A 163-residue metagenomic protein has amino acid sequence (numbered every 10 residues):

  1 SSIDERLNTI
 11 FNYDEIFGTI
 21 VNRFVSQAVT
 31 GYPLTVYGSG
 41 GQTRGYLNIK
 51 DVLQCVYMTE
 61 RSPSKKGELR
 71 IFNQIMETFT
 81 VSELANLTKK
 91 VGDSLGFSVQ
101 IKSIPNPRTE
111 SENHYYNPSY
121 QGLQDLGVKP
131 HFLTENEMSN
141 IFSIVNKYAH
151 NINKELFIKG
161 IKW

Functional and structural regions predicted by a protein language model:
S1-T19: Flexible, glycine-rich beta-alpha linker
D4-R6, S26-W163: C-terminal substrate-binding subdomain of Rossmann-fold SDR/epimerase-dehydratase oxidoreductases
G18-N22, L53: Conserved terminal C-lobe alpha helix of the protein kinase catalytic domain
